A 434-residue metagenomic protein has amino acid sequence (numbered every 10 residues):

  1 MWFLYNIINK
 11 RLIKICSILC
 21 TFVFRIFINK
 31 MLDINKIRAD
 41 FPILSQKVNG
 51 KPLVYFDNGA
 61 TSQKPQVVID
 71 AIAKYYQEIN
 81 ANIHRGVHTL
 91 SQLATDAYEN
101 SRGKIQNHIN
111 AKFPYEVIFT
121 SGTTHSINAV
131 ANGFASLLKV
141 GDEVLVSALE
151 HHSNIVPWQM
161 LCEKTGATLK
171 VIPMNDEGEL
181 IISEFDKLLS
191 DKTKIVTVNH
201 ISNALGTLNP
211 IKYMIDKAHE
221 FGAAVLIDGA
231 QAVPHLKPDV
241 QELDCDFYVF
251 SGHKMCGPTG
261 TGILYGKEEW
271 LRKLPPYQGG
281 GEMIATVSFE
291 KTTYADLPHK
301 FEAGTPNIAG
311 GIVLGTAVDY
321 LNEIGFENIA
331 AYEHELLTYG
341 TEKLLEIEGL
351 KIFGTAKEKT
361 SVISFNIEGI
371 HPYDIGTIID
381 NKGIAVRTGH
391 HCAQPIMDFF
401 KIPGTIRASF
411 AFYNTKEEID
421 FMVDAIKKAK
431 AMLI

Functional and structural regions predicted by a protein language model:
Y5-N9, N29: Intrinsic-disorder-associated, low-complexity terminal segments enriched in Asp/Asn/His/Tyr and depleted of Lys/Arg
I7, T21-V23: Short hydrophobic alpha-helical segments enriched in small aliphatic residues
T21, N29-I434: Pyridoxal 5′-phosphate
